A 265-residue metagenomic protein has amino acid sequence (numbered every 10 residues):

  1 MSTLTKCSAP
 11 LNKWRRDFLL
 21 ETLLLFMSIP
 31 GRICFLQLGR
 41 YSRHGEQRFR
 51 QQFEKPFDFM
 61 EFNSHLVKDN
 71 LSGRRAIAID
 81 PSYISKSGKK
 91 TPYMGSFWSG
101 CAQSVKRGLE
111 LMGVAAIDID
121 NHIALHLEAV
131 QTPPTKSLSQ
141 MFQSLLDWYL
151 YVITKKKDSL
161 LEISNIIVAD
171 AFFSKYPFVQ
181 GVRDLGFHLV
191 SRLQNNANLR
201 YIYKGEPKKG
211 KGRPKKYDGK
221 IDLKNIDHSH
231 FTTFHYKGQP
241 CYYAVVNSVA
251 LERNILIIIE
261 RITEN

Functional and structural regions predicted by a protein language model:
M1-D58: Gly/serine-rich nucleotide phosphate-binding loop at the start of the catalytic core of nucleotide/ADP-ribose-handling
S2-C7, L11, R15, L24 (+4 more regions): Single, function-defining residue in the core of a domain
L23, R32-F35, E46, G73-A78 (+2 more regions): A common structural microfeature
H44-Q47, F59, N70, S99-G100 (+5 more regions): Short, surface-exposed, charged/polar-biased interaction segments
Q52-N121, T233-N247: Active-site-proximal, Lys/Arg-enriched surface segment that forms a nucleic-acid-binding/basic interface patch
